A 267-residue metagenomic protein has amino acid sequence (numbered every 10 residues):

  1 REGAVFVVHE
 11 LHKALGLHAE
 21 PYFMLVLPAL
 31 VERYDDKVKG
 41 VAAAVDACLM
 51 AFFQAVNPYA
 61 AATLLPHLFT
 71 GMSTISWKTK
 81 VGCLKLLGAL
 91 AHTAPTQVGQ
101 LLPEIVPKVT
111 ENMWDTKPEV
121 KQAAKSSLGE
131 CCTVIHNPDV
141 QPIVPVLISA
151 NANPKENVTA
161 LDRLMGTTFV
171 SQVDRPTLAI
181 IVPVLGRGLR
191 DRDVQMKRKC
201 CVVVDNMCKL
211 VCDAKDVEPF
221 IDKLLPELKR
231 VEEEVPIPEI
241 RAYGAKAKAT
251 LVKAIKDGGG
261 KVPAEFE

Functional and structural regions predicted by a protein language model:
R1-H9, M24-P28, A42-M50, A62-P66 (+9 more regions): Alpha-helical repeat solenoid scaffolds
A4-L15, R33-Y34, V45-V56, G71-M72 (+7 more regions): Hydrophobic residues within the alpha-helices of tandem HEAT/HEAT-like
A19-Y34, P58-M72, V98-M113, N137-N153 (+3 more regions): HEAT/HEAT-like alpha-solenoid repeats
D35, K39-G40, W77-K78, W114-E119 (+3 more regions): Alpha-helix N-cap/helix-start positions at coil->helix boundaries
V41, V120, V235, I240 (+2 more regions): Eukaryote-specific intrinsically disordered, low-complexity regulatory regions enriched for Ser/Thr/Pro/Gln
K78, Q97, V173: Short, surface-exposed alpha-helical recognition segments that flank or form part of ligand/macromolecule-binding
V194, R198, K215-P219, P238: Short, well-ordered coil↔helix boundary/capping segments
